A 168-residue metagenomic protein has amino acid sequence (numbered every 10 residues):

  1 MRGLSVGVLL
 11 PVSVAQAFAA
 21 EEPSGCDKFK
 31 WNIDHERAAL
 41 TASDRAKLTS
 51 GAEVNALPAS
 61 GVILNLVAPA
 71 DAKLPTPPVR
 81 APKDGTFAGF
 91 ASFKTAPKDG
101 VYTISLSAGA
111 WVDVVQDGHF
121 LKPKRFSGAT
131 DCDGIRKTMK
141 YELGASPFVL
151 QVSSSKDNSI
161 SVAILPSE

Functional and structural regions predicted by a protein language model:
M1-G7: Bacterial N-terminal signal peptides that target proteins for export
A20-E168: Acidic, Ser/Thr/Pro
